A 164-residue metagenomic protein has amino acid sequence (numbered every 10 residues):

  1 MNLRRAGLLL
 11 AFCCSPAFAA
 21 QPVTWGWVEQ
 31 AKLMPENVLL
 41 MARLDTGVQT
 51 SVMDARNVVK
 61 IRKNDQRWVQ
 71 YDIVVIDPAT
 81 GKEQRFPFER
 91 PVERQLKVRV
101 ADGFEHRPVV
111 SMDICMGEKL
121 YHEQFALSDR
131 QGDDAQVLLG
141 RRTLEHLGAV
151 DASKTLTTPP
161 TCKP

Functional and structural regions predicted by a protein language model:
M1-R5: Positively charged n-region of N-terminal signal peptides that target proteins for export
A6-P16: Bacterial N-terminal signal peptides
A19-P164: Pepsin/retropepsin-fold aspartyl endopeptidases
